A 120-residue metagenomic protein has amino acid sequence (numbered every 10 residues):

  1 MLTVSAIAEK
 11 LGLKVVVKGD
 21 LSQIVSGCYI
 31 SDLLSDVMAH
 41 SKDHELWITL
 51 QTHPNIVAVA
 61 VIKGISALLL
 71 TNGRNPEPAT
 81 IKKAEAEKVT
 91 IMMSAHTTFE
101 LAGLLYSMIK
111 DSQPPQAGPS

Functional and structural regions predicted by a protein language model:
M1-L2, V15: Intrinsically disordered, low-complexity boundary segments flanking structured domains
L2-V4, T97: Short, structural beta-strand-to-alpha-helix junction motif
G12-K18: Short secondary-structure junctions
S22, S31-L46, L50-S120: Feature captures the catalytic cores and cofactor-binding loops of soluble hydro-lyases/lyases that act on carboxylate
S26-C28: Structured beta-strand/loop patches that form or line metal/cofactor-binding pockets in enzymes
